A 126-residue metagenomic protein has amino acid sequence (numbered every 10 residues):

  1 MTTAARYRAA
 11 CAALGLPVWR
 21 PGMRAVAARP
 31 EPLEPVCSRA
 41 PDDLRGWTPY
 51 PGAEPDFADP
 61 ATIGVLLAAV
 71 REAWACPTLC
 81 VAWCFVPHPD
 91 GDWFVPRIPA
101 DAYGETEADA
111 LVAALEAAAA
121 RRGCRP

Functional and structural regions predicted by a protein language model:
M1-T2, E105-E107, V112-P126: Short intrinsically disordered terminal tails
T3-V18: Amphipathic alpha-helical segments
P17-W19, M23-G104: N-terminal segment of the canonical double-stranded RNA-binding domain
